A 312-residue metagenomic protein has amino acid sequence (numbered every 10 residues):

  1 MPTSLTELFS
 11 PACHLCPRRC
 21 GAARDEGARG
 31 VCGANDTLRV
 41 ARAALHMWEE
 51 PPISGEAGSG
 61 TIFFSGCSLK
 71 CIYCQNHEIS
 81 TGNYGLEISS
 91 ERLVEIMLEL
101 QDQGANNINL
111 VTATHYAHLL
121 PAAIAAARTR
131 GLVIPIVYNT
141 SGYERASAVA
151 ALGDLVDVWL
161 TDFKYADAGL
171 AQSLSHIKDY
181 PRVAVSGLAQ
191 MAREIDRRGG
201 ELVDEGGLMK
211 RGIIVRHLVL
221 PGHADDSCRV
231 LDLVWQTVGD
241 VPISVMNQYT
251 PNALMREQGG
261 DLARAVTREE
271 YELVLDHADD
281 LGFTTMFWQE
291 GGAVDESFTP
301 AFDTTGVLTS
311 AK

Functional and structural regions predicted by a protein language model:
M1-A28, A34, R197-K312: Auxiliary Fe-S-binding modules of radical SAM enzymes
G33-W159, D167-A168: Conserved Radical SAM active-site core
G60, I108, I136-Y138, W159-T161 (+3 more regions): Hydrophobic faces of well-ordered beta-strands that scaffold small-molecule active sites in alpha/beta enzyme cores
S80, A117, G142-R145, F163-P181 (+3 more regions): Conserved radical SAM core fold
I88, H115, S175-V183, G222 (+1 more regions): Alpha-helix N-cap and loop-to-helix initiation/capping positions
L93, L120, V149, A184 (+4 more regions): Aromatic/hydrophobic pocket-lining residues that form the small-molecule binding cavity in soluble enzyme cores
A123-P135, S186-E194, R268-D276: Alpha-helix-loop-beta-strand connector modules within alpha/beta enzyme cores
Q172-G206: Anionic-ligand binding region
